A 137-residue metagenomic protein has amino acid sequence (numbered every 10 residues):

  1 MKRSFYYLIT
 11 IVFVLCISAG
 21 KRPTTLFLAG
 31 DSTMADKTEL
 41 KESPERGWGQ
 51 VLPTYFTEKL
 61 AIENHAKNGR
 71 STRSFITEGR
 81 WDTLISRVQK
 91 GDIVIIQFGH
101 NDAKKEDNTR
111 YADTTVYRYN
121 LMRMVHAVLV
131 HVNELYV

Functional and structural regions predicted by a protein language model:
M1-L8, F13-P23: Bacterial Sec-dependent signal peptides at the C-terminal "C-region" and cleavage site
K2-R3, K21, G79-V137: Alpha-helical cap/lid subdomain in secreted, periplasmic, or secretory-pathway luminal O-acyl-processing enzymes
T10, P44-G47, T77-E78: Short amphipathic alpha-helical surface micro-motifs
G20-A66, T83-R87, V94: Serine-esterase "nucleophile elbow" of acetyl-processing enzymes
S32-D36, K67-R73, H100-K105, E134: Solvent-exposed loop/turn segments at secondary-structure junctions within structured extracellular/periplasmic domains
T38-E42, S74-I76, D107-A112: Short, solvent-exposed loop/turn segments at secondary-structure boundaries
T57-N64, S71-E78, Y136-V137: Extended interaction regions within the primary functional domain
